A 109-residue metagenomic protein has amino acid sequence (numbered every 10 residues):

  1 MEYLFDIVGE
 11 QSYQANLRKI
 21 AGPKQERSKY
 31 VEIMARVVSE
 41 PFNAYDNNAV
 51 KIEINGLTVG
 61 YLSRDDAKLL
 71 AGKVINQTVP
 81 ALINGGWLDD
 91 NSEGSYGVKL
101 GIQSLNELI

Functional and structural regions predicted by a protein language model:
M1-I109: Conserved active-site motif detector
